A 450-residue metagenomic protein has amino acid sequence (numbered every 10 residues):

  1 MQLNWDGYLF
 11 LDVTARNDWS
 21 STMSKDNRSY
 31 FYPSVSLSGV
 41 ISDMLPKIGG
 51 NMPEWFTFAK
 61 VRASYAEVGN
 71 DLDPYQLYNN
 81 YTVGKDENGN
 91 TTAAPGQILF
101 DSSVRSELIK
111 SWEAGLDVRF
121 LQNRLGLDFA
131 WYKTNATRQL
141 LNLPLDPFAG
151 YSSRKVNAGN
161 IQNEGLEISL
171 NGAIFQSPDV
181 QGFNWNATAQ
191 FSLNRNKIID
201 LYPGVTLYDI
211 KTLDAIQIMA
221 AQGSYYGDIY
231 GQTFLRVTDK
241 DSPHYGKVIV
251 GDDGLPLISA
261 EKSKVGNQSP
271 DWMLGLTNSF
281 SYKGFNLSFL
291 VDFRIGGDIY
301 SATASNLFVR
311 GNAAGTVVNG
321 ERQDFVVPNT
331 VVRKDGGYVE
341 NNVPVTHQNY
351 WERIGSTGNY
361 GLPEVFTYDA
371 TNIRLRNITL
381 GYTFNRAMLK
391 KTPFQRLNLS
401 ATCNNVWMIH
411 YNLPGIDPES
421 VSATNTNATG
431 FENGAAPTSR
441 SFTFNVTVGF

Functional and structural regions predicted by a protein language model:
M1-Q222, G358, L362-F450: Extracellular/periplasmic, surface-exposed regions of secreted and cell-surface proteins
R16-W19, G115, I258-E261, M273-L276: Short, hydrophobic/aromatic alpha-helical segments in well-folded domains
S20, G296-N398, C403: Extracytoplasmic gating/loop element in the C-terminal half of outer-membrane beta-barrel translocons and assembly
V156, F175-Q268, I299, N306-P344 (+1 more regions): Conserved small-residue
T188, A260, P270-G284, R376-G381: Conserved SET/PR-domain catalytic core that frames the SAM/AdoMet-binding pocket
S259-E261, W272, F285, G358-F366: Short, flexible active-site loops
V265-A302: Glycine-rich, aromatic-lined ligand/substrate-binding cores of catalytic and carbohydrate-binding domains
